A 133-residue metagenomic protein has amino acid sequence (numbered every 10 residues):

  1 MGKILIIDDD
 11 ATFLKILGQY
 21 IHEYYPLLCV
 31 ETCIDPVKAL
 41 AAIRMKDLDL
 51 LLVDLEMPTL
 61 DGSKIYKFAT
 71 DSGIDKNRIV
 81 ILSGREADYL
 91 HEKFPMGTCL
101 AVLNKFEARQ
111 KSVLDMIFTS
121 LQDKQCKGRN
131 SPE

Functional and structural regions predicted by a protein language model:
D8, D54: Active-site residues of response regulator receiver
A11-E31: Two-component/phosphorelay signaling modules centered on CheY-like receiver
T32-A41, G62-K64: Helix N-cap/capping motif at the beta->alpha junctions
R44-K46, A69-K76, G97: Conserved phosphotransfer cores of two-component systems
K46-L52: Active-site beta3 strand of CheY-like receiver
M57: Receiver (REC) domain active-site loop signature in two-component systems and cognate sites in sensor histidine kinases
G62, F94-A101: As written
I81-G84: Hydrophobic/aromatic residues positioned on beta-strands within the core alpha/beta folds
